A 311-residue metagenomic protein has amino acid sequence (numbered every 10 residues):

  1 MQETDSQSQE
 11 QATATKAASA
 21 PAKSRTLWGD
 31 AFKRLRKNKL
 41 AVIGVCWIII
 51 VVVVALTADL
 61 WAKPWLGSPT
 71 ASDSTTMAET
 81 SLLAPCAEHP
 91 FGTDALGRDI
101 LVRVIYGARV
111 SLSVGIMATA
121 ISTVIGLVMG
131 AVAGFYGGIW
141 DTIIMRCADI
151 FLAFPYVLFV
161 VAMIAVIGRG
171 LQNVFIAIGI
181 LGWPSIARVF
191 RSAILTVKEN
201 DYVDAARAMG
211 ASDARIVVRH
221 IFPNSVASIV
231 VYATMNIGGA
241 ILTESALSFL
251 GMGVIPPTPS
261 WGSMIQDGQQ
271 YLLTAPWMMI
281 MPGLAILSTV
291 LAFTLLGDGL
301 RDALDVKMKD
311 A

Functional and structural regions predicted by a protein language model:
M1-C46, L296-A311: Transmembrane alpha-helical segments of polytopic membrane transport and secretion proteins
T13-A31, C86-D99, A133-Y136, A214-R215 (+1 more regions): Short, membrane-interfacial amphipathic segments enriched in basic
F32, V53-P64, V132, A187 (+2 more regions): Structural signature of transmembrane alpha-helix termini at the membrane-water interface
R34, V52-A55, V102, N224: Conserved beta-strand->loop/alpha-helix structural units within folded catalytic cores of enzymes with alpha/beta
L40-W61, L127, L287: Short, strongly hydrophobic transmembrane alpha-helices
V54-T93, M252-T258: Hydrophobic alpha-helical transmembrane segments of membrane transport/permease proteins and related membrane-embedded
A95-A311: Alpha-helical transmembrane segments of integral membrane proteins, especially multi-pass inner/plasma-membrane
